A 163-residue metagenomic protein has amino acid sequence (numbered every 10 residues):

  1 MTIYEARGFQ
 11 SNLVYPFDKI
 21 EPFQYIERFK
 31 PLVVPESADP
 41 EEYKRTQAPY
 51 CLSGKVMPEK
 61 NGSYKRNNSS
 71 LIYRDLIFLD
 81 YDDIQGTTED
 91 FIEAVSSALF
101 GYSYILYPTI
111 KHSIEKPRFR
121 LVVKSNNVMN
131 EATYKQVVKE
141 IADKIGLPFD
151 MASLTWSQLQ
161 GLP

Functional and structural regions predicted by a protein language model:
M1-P117, K124-Q136: Signature for HUH/AEP ssDNA processing cores
G54-G62, G146, D150, T155-S157: Glycine-centered flexibility motif
L99-S103, K139-F149: A common structural junction motif
H112-I114, K124, M129, D150-P163: Short, conserved secondary-structure transition motifs
R120-L121, E140: A generic structural signal for ordered alpha-helices
E131-A142, L159: Hydrophobic, well-ordered secondary-structure segments
